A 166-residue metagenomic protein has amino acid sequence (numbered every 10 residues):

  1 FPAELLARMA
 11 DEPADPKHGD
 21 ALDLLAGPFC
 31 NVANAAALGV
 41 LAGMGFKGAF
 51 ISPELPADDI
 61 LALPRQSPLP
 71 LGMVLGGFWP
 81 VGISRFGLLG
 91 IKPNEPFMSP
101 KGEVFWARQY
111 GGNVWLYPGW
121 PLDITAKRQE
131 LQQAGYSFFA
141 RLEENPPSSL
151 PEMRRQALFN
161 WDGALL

Functional and structural regions predicted by a protein language model:
F1-L166: Active-site pocket-lining/capping segments in soluble small-molecule metabolic enzymes
